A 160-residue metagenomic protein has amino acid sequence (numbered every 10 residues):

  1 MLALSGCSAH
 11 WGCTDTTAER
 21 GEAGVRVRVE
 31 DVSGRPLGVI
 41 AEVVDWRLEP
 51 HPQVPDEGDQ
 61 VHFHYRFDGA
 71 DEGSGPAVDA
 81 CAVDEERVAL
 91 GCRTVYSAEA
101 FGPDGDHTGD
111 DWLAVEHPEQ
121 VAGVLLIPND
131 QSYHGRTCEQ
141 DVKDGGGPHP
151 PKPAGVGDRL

Functional and structural regions predicted by a protein language model:
M1-G6: Sec-dependent bacterial lipoprotein signal peptides
C7-G58, E139-R159: Transition segment at domain starts
W11, S33, G69-G73, E86 (+2 more regions): Residues that cap or initiate secondary-structure elements
V27, A41, W46, V61-F67 (+3 more regions): Hydrophobic beta-strand residues in large extracellular and virion-surface proteins
D45-H51, F63-H64, V95-S97, T108-W112: Short structured motifs
E49-R93: Mature extracytoplasmic domains of secretory-pathway proteins
G75, T108-D110, P151: Short edge beta-strand segments in beta-sheet-rich domains
D84-G146: Short, solvent-exposed, Trp/other aromatic-anchored flexible loops in extracytoplasmic proteins
